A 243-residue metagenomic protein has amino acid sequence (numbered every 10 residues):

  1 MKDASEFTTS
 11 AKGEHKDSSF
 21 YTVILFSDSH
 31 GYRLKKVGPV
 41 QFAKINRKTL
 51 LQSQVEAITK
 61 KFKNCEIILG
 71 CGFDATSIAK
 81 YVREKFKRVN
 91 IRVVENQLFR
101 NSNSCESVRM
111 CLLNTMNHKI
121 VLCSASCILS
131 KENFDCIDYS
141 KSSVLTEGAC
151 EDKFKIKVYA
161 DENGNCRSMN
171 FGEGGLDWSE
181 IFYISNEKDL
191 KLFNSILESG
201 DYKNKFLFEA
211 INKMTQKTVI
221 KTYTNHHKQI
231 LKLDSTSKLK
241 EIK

Functional and structural regions predicted by a protein language model:
M1-V37, Q41-F42, V219: N-terminal nucleotide-binding beta1-loop-alpha1 segment
V40-Q54: Short catalytic helix/loop segments, enriched in acidic residues and glycine and frequently bearing histidine
L50-C65: A short, N-terminal amphipathic alpha-helix
C65, F73-R92: Acidic donor-binding segment of Leloir-type glycosyltransferases
R83-I156: Conserved beta-loop-beta/alpha segment of the NTase-like Rossmann-fold superfamily that binds/positions NTPs
L129-Y202, L207-F208: Conserved core of the sugar-phosphate nucleotidyltransferase
N212-N225: Catalytic donor-sugar/metal-binding loop of nucleotide-sugar-dependent glycosyltransferases
H227-K243: C-terminal catalytic/acceptor-binding lobe
